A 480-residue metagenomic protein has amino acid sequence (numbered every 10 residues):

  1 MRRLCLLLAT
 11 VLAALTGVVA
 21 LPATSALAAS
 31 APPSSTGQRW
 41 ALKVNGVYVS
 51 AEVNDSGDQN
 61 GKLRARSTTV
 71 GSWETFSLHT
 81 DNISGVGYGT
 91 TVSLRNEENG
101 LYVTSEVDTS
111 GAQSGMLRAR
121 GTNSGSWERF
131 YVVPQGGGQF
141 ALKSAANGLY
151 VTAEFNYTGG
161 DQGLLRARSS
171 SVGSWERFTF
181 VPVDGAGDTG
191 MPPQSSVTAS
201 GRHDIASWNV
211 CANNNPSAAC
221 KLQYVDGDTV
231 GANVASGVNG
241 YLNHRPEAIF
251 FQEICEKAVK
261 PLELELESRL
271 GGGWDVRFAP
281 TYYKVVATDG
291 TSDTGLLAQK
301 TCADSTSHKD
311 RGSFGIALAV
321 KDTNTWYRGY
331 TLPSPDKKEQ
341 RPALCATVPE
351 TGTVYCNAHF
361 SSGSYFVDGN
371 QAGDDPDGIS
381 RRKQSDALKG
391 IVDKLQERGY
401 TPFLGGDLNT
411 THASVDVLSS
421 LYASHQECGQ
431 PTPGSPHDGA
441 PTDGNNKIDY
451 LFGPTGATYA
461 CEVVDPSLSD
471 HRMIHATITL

Functional and structural regions predicted by a protein language model:
M1-S30: Secretory targeting and sorting signals
A23, V183-S268, F278-D293, K300: N-terminal, active-site-proximal structural segment of metallo-dependent hydrolase catalytic domains
A29-D58, S72-G111, S126-T158, S174-G190: Extracellular glycan-recognition/adhesion modules and their associated mucin-like linkers
N96, S144, A319-D322, L344-T351 (+2 more regions): Active-site beta-strand termini and strand-to-loop segments that position acidic
M191-P193, G390-F403, N409-L480: Metal-dependent phosphoester-hydrolase catalytic domains
M191-P193, V197, I254-G352, F360 (+1 more regions): Structured beta-strand-rich core segments of catalytic domains in phosphoester-bond hydrolases
D204-V210, C220, G237-E263, A319 (+5 more regions): Active-site beta-strand/loop signature of hydrolases that rely on acidic residues for catalysis
P342, A346-R381: Metal-dependent phosphoester/phosphodiester hydrolase catalytic core
